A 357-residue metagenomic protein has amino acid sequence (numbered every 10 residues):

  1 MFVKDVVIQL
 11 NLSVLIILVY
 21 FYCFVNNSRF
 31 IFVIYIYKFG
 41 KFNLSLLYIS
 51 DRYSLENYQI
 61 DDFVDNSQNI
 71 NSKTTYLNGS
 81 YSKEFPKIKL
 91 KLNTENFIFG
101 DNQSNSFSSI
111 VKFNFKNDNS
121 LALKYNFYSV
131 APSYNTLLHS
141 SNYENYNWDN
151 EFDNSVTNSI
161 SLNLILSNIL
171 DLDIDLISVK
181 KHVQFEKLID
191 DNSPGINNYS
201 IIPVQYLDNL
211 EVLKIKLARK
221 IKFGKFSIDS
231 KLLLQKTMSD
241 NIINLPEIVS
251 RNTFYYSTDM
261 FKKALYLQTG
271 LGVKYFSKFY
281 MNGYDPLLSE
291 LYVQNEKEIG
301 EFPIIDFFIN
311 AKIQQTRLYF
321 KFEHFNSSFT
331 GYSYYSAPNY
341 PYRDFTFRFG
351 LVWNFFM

Functional and structural regions predicted by a protein language model:
M1-I8, L12-M357: Exposed, low-structure sequence patches enriched in small/polar residues
